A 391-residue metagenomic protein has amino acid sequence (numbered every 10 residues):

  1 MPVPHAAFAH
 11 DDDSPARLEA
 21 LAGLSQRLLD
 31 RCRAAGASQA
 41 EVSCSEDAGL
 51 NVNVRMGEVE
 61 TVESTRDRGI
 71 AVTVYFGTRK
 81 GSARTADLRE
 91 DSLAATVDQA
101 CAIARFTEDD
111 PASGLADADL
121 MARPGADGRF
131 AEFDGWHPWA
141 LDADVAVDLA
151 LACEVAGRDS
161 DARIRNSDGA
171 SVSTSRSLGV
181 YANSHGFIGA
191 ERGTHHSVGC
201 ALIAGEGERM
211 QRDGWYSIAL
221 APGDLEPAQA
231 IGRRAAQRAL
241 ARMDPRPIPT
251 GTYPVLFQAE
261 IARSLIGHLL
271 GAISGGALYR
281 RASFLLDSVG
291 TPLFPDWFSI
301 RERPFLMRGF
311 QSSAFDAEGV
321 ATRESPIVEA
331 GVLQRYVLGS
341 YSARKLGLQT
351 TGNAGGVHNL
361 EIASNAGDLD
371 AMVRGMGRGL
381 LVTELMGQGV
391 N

Functional and structural regions predicted by a protein language model:
P2-N51, A95-A190, L225-R263, D370-A371 (+1 more regions): Acidic low-complexity segments
V42, S274-F294: Amphipathic alpha-helical
L50-R105: N-terminal alpha-helical targeting/anchoring segments
V52-G57, R129, S175-H195, M210-Y216 (+4 more regions): Short acidic, glycine/serine/threonine-rich loops at helix termini
E63-F76, G189-S217, I327-E329: Short beta-strand elements
G77-R79, L120-W139, I203-P222: Residues forming anionic-ligand binding surfaces in small-molecule and nucleic-acid pockets of primarily soluble enzymes
R84, E191-R192, S325, V337: Short linear motifs in exposed loops
L286-N391: Dual-mode signal for accessory low-complexity, basic/Gly-rich regions
